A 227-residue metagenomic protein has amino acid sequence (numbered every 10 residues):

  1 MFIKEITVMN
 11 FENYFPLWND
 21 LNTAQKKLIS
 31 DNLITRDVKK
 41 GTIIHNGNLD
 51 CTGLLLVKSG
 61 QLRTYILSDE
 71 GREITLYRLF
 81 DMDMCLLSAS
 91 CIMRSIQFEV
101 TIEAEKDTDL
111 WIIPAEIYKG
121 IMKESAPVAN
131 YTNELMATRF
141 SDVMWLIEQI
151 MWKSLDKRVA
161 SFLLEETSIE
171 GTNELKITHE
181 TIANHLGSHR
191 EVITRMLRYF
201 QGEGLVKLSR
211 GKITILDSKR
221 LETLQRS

Functional and structural regions predicted by a protein language model:
M1-K39, L79, M84, A89-M93: Cyclic nucleotide-binding regulatory module and flanking cytosolic helices
G41, T52-Y65, F80-M82: Glycine- and acidic-residue-biased ligand/ion/polar-headgroup-sensing regions
I44-L49: Short phosphate-coordinating micro-motif centered on Lys-Gly-acidic
D69-L76: Short alpha-helix-to-loop micro-motif enriched in aromatics/charged/Gly
Y77-N133: Cyclic-nucleotide recognition modules
E105-K106, K123-S188: Polybasic "coupling" helices that flank or enter modular domains
L155, L164-S227: Phosphate-/nucleic-acid-contacting segments
